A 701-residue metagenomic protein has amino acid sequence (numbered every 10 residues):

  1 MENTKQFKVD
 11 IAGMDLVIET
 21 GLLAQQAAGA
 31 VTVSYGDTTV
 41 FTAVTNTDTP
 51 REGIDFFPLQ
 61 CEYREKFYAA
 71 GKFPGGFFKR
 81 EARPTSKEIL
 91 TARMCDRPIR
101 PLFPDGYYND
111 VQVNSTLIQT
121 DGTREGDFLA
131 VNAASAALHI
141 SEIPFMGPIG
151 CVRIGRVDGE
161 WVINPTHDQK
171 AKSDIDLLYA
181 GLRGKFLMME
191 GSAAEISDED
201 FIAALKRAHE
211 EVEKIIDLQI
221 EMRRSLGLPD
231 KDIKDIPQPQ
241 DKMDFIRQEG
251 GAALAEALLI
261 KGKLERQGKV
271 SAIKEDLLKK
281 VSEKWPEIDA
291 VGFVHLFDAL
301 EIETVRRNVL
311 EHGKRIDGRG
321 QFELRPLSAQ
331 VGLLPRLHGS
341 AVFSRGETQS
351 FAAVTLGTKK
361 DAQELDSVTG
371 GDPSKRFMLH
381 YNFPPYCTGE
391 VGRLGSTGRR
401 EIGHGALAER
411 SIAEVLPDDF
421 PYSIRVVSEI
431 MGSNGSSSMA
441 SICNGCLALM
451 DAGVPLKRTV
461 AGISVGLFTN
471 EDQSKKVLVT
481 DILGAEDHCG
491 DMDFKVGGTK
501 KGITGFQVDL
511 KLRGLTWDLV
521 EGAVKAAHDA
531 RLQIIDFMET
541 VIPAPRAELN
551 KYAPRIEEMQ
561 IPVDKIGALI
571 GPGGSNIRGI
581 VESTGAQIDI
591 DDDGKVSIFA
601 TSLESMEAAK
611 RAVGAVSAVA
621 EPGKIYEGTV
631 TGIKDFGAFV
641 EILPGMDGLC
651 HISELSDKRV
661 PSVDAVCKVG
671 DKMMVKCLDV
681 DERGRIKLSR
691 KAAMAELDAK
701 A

Functional and structural regions predicted by a protein language model:
M1-K234: Long, basic N-terminal domains or extensions that often function in RNA/ssDNA interaction or organelle/cellular
M1-T47, R51, K231-D372, P554-A568 (+2 more regions): Extended amphipathic alpha-helical scaffolds
A27-Q112, L117-R124, E190, L333 (+3 more regions): Glycine-rich, flexible beta-strand/loop modules in the N-terminal catalytic cores of phosphate-handling
Q60-P74, G106-D110, A180-L182, R247-Q248 (+7 more regions): Flexible hinge/switch segments at interdomain interfaces of large molecular machines
R97-D105, I140, L333, P384-G389 (+10 more regions): Conserved helix-loop functional segments at active or binding sites
D105-V111, M146-P148, I215-I233, L264 (+7 more regions): Flexible, glycine/charged-enriched surface loops at secondary-structure junctions
E142-K261, L449-A547: Mobile "lid/hinge" segments at catalytic clefts and subdomain interfaces of large enzymes
P554-I556, V563-A701: Single-stranded RNA-binding regions, centering on S1/OB-family and related RNA-binding modules
